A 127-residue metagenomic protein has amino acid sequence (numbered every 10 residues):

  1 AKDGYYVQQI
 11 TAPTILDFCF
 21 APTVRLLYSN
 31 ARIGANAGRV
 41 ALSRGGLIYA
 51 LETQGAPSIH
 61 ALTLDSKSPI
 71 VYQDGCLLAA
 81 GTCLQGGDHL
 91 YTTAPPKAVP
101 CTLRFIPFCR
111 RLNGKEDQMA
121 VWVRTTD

Functional and structural regions predicted by a protein language model:
A1-Q9, L26-R32: Solvent-exposed beta-strand/loop surfaces of large extracellular or lumenal domains
I15, C19-D127: C-terminal beta-rich recognition modules with glycine/proline-rich loops and embedded aromatic residues
